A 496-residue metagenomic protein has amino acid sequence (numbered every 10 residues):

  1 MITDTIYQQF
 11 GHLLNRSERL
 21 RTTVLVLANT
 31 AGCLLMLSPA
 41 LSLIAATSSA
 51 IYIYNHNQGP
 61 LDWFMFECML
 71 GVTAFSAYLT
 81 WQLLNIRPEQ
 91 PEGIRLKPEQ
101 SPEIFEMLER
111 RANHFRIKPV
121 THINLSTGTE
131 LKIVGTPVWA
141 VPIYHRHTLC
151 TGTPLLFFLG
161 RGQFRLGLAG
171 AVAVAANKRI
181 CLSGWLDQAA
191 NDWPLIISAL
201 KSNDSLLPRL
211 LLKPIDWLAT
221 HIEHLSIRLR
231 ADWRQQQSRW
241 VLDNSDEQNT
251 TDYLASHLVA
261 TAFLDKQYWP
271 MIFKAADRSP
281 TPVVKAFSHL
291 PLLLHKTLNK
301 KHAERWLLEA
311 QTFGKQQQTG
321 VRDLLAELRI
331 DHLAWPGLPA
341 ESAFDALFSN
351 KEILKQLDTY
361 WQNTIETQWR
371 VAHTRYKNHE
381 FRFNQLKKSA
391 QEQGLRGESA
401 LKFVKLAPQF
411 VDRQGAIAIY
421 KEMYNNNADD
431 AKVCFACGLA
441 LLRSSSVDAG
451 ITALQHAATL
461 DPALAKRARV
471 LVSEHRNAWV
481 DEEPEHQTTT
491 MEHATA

Functional and structural regions predicted by a protein language model:
M1-R16, L206-R230, D243, E247-D448 (+2 more regions): Cytosolic-facing loops and C-terminal tails of multi-pass membrane proteins
L27-I51: Canonical alpha-helical transmembrane segments of integral membrane proteins
I44-V72, S205: Hydrophobic alpha-helical transmembrane segments
L61-Q90, E109: Transmembrane alpha-helices and immediately adjacent membrane-cytoplasm interface residues in multi-pass integral
Y78-L96, H224-W233: Transmembrane-cytosolic junction motif
L83-D192: Peri-catalytic and regulatory segments of divalent metal-dependent proteins
E109-N113, A169-N177, P194, L229-T250 (+2 more regions): An active-site-proximal "capping" alpha-helix that borders the catalytic cofactor pocket
N177-L212, D252-L258: Post-HEXXH active-site segment of zinc metalloproteases
